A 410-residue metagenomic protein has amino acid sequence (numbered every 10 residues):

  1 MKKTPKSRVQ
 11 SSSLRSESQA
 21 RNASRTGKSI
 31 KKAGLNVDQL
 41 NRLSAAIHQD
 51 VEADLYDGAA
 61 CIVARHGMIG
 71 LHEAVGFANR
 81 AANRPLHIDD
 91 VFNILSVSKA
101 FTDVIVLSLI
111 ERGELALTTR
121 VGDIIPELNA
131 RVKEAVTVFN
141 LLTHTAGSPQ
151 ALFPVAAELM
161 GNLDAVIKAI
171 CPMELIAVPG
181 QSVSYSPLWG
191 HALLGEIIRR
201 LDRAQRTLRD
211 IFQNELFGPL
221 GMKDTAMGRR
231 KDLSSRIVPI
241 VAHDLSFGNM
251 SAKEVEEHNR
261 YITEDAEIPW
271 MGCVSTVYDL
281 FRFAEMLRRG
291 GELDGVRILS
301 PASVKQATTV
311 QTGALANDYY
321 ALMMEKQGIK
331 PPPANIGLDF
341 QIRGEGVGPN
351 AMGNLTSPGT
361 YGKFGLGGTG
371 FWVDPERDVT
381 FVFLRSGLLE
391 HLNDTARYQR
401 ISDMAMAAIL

Functional and structural regions predicted by a protein language model:
M1-R21: Polybasic, lysine-enriched low-complexity intrinsically disordered terminal tails
A20-K32: Short, contiguous pre-domain boundary segments
K31-I94, A116-T119: Short, conserved catalytic-motif segment at the N-terminal edge
N41-H48, G67, D90-T119, L193-L201 (+2 more regions): Active-site SXXK
D57-A59, G70, T207, G367-G370: Short loop/turn microsegments at loop-to-beta-strand junctions
N79, R131-L355: Short, surface-exposed loop or secondary-structure junction motifs that flank catalytic or metal-binding residues
A116-R131: Short, glycine/proline-biased beta-turn/loop segments that scaffold the active-site neighborhood
G344-H391, D403: Low-complexity, glycine/alanine/valine/leucine- and proline-rich hydrophobic stretches
